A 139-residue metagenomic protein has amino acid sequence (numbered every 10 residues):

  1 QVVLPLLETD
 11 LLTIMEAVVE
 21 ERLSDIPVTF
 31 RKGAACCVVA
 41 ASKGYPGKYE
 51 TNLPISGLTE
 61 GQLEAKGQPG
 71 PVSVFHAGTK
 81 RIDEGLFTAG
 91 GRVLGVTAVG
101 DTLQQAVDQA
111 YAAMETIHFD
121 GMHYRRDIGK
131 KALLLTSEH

Functional and structural regions predicted by a protein language model:
Q1-G67: Active-site "cap" helix and flanking loop/linker of ATP-utilizing ligase/carboxylase catalytic domains
P5, S73-T79, D120-H123: Beta-strand->loop->alpha-helix junctions that form or flank phosphate-binding loops in nucleotide-handling enzymes
A17-E21, Q68-A77, Q104, R126-G129: Short C-terminal domain-edge/linker segments immediately following a structured domain
R22, R31, K43, R81 (+2 more regions): Arginine residue identity/basic-tract feature
V38-V39, V74, V96, M114: Hydrophobic aliphatic residue packing
A40-A41, H76, A98, K130: Hydrophobic side chains in beta-strands
T51-G95: Generic long, charged, amphipathic alpha-helical segments
I82, F87-H139: Generic C-terminus detector
